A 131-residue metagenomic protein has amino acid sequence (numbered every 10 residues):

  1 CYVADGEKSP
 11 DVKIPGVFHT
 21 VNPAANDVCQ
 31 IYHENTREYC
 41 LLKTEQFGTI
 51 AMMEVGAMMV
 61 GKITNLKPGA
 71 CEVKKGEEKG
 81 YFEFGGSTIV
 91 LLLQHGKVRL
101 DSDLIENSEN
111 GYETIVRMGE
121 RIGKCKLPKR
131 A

Functional and structural regions predicted by a protein language model:
C1-A131: Contiguous, well-folded functional domains in the mature portion of proteins
